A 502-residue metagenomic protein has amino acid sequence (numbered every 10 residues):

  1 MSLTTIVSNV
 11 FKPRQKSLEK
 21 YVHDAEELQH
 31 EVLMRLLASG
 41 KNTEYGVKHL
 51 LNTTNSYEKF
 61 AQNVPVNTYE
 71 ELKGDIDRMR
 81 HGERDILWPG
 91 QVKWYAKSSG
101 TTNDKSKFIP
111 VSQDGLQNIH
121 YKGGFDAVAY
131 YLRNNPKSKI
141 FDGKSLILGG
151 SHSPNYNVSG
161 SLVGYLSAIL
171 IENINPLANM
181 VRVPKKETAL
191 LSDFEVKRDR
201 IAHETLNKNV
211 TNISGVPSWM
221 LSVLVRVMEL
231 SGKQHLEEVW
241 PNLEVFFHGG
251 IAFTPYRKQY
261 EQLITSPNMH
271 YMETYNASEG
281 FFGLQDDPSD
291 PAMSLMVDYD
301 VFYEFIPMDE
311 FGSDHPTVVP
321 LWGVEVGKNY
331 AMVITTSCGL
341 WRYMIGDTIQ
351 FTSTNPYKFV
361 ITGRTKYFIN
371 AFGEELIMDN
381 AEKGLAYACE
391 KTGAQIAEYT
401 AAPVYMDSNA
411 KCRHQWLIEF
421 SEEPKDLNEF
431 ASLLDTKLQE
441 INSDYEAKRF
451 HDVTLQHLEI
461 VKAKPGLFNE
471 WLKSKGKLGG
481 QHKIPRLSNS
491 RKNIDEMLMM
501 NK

Functional and structural regions predicted by a protein language model:
M1-N52, F60-N67, D75-R78, G82 (+1 more regions): Active-site glycine/GP-rich loop and adjacent strand/helix microenvironment that borders small-molecule binding pockets
E27, E31-Y95, S106-V111, N118 (+2 more regions): Active-site diphosphate/adenylate-binding microenvironment
R84-D85, D104-G115, E238, V245 (+1 more regions): Non-catalytic, beta-rich accessory domains that mediate macromolecular interactions or localization
A96-T102: Conserved helicase ATPase motor motifs in RecA-like P-loop NTPase domains
N103-D104, K366: A broad detector of the eukaryotic-type serine/threonine protein kinase catalytic domain
D114-Q117, E423-P424: Short strand->helix junction
G123: DNA major-groove recognition helices of helix-turn-helix
Y130-A178: Conserved AMP-binding loop of ANL adenylate-forming enzymes
